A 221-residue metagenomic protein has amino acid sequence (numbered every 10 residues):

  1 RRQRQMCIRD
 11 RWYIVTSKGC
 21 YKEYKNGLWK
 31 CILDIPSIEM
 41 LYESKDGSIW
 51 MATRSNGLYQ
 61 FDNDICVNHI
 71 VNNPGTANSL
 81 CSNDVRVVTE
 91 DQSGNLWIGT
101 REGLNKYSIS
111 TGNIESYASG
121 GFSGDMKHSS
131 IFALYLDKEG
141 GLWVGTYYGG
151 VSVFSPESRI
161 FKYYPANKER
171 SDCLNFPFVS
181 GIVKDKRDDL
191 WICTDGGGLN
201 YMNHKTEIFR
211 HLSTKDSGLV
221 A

Functional and structural regions predicted by a protein language model:
R1-A221: Carboxylate-rich, polar loop motifs that coordinate divalent cations or form catalytic acidic clusters
